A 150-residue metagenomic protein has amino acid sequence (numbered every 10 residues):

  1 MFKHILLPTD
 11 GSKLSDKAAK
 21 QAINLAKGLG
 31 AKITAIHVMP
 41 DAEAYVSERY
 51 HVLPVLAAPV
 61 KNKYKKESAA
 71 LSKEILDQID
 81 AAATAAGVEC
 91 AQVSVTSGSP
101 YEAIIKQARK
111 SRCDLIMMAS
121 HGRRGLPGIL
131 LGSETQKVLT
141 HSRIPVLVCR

Functional and structural regions predicted by a protein language model:
K3-A58, T84-A86, A91: Small/aliphatic-rich secondary-structure junction motif
H37, A119-H121, R150: Short secondary-structure boundary segments
Y50-P54, R109-S111, E134-T135: Short, hinge-like loop/turn segments at secondary-structure boundaries
V55-K73: A short acidic, glycine-rich active-site loop that binds or catalyzes chemistry on phosphate/adenosine moieties
K73, D77-I116: Structural beta-alpha unit
L115-T140: Glycine-rich, Arg-bearing micro-motifs that act as flexible, cationic patches
I144-C149: Short, flexible loop segments at boundaries between secondary-structure elements
